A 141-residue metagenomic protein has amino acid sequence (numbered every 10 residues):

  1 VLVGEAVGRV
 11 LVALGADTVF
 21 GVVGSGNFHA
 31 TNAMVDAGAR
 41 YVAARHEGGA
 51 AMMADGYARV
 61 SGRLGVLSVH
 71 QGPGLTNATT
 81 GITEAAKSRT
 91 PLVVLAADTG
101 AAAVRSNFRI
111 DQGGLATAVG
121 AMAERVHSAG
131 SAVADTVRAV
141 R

Functional and structural regions predicted by a protein language model:
V1-R141: N-terminal alpha/beta PP-like core and its mobile active-site loop of ThDP/TPP-dependent enzymes
